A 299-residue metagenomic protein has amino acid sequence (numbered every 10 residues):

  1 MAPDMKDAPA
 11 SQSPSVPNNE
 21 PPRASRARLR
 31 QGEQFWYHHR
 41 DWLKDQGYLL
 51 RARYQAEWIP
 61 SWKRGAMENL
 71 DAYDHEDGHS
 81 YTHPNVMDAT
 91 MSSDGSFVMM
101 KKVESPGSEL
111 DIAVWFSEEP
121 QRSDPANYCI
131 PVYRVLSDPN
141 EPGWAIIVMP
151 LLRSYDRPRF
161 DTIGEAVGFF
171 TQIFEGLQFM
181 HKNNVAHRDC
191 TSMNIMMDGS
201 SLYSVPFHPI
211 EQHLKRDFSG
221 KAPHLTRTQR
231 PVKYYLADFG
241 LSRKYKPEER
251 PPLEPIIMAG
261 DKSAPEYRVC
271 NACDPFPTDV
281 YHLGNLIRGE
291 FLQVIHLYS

Functional and structural regions predicted by a protein language model:
A2-S80: Juxta-kinase regulatory segment immediately upstream of eukaryotic protein kinase catalytic domains
G47-D138, P142: ATP-binding glycine-rich loop module of kinase domains
T82-M87, D94-S96, A126-P131, P142-I147 (+6 more regions): Core residues of folded domains in eukaryotic genome-function proteins
S108-I112, P131, E165-G168, Q172-E175 (+1 more regions): Acidic, Ser/Thr-rich intrinsically disordered and amphipathic helical segments
Q121-I173: Conserved structural core of kinase catalytic domains
F169, L177-L236: Catalytic-loop of the protein kinase fold
P209-S299: C-lobe/activation-segment region of protein kinase-like
